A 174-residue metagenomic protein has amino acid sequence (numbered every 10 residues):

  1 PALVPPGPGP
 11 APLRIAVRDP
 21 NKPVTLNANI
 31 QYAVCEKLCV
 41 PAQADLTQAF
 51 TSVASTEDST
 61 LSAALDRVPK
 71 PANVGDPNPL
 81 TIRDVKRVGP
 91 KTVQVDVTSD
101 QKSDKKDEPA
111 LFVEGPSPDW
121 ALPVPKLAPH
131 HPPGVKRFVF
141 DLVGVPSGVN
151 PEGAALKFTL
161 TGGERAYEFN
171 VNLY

Functional and structural regions predicted by a protein language model:
P1-Y174: Extracellular/lumen-exposed scaffold segments
